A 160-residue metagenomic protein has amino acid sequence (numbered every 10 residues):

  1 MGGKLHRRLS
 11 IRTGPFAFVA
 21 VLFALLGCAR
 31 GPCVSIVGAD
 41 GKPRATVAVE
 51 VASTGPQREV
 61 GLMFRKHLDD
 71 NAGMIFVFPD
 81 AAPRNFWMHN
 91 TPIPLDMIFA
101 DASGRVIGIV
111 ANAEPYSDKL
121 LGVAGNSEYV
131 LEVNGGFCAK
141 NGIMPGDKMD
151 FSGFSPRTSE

Functional and structural regions predicted by a protein language model:
M1-I11: N-terminal secretory signal peptides that target proteins for export/translocation
R8-L9, A17, R157: Composition-driven detection of intrinsically disordered, low-complexity segments
P15-L25: Bacterial N-terminal signal peptides
C28-E160: Compact, glycine-rich, soluble single-domain proteins
